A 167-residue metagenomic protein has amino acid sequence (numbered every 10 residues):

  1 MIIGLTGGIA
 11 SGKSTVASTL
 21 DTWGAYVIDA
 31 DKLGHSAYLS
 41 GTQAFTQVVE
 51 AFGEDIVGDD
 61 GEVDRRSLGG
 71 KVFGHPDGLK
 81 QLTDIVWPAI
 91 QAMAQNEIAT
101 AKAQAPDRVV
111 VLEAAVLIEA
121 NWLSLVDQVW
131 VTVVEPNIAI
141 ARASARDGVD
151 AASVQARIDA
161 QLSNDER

Functional and structural regions predicted by a protein language model:
I3-L5: Hydrophobic anchor at the beta1->P-loop junction of P-loop NTPases
G8, L20: P-loop (Walker A) phosphate-binding loop of NTP-binding proteins
S11: ATP-binding Walker
S14: Walker A/P-loop
D21-A30, T42-Q43: Post-Walker A helix-loop "phosphate-sensing" segment adjacent to the P-loop in P-loop NTPases
H35-R108: ATP-dependent small-molecule kinase phosphotransfer cores that center on conserved nucleotide phosphate-binding segments
A94-N96, L123-L125, A141-R167: Small-molecule kinase domains that catalyze NTP-dependent phosphoryl transfer to phosphate-bearing small molecules
Q95-A145: ATP-dependent NMP and nucleoside kinases share a basic, alpha-helical "lid"
